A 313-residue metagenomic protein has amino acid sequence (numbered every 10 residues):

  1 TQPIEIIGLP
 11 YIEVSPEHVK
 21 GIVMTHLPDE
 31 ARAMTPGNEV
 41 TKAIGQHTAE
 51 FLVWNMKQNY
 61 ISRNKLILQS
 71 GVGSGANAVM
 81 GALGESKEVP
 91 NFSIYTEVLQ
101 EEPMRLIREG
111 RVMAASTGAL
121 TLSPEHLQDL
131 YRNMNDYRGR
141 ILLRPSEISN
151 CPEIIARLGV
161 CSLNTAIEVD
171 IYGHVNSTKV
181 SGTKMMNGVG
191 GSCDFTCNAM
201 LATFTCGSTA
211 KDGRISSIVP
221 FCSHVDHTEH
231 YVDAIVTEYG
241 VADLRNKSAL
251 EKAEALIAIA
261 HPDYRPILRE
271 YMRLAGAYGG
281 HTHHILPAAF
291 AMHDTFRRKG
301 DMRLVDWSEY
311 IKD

Functional and structural regions predicted by a protein language model:
T1-P145, I154, L158, I167-Y172 (+2 more regions): Metallocofactor- and cofactor-centric catalytic cores in central/energy metabolism, strongly enriched
E147-S149: A conserved short coil-to-beta-strand element within the FAD-binding core of flavoproteins
